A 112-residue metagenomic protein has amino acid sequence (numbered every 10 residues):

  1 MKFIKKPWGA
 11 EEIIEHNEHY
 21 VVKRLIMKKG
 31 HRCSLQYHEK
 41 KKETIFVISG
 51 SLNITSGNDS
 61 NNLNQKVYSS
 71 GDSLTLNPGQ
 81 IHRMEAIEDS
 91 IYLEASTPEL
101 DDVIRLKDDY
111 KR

Functional and structural regions predicted by a protein language model:
M1-K23, R32-S34, K66-S70, L106-R112: A short, N-terminal "cap"/entry segment at the start of jelly-roll beta-barrel domains of the cupin/DSBH fold
F3-K6, N62, R83-R112: Double-stranded beta-helix
H19, E39-K40: Short, small/polar residue-rich loop motifs at catalytic or cofactor-binding pockets
V22-I26, T44, Q65, S73-T75: Conserved hydrophobic/aromatic beta-strand scaffold that supports enzyme active sites
K28, K40, V47, S69 (+2 more regions): A short, compositionally biased micro-patch
S34-L35, I45, I54-T55, L76 (+2 more regions): Short beta-strand His + acidic residue motifs that chelate non-heme Fe in jelly-roll/DSBH and cupin folds
K40-N58: Glycine- and acidic-residue-biased ligand/ion/polar-headgroup-sensing regions
N58-G79: Short acidic-glycine-tyrosine-enriched beta hairpin
